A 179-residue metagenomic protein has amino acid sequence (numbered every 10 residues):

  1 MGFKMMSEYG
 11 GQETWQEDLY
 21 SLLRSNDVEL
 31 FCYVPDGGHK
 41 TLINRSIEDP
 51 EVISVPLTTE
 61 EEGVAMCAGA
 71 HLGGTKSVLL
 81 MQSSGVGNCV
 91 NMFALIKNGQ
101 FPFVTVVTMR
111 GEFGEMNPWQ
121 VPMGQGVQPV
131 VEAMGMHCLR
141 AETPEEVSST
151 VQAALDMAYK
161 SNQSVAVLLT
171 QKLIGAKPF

Functional and structural regions predicted by a protein language model:
G2-F179: Thiamine diphosphate
